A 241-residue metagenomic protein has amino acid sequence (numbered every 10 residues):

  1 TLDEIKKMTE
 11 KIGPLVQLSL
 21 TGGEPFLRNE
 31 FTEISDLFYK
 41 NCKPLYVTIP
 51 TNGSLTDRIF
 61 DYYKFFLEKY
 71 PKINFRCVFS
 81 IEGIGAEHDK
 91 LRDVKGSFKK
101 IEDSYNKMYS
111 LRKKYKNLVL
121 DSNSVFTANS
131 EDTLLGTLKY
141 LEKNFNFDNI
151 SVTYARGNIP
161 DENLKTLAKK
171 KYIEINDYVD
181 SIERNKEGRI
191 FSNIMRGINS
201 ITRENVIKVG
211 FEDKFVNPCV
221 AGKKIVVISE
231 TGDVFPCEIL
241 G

Functional and structural regions predicted by a protein language model:
T1-F75, D161, K170-K171: Conserved alpha-helical substructure of the radical SAM core
Y70-F235, I239-G241: Radical SAM enzyme [4Fe-4S]-AdoMet core and its adjacent flexible, acidic and glycine-rich loops/tails across
